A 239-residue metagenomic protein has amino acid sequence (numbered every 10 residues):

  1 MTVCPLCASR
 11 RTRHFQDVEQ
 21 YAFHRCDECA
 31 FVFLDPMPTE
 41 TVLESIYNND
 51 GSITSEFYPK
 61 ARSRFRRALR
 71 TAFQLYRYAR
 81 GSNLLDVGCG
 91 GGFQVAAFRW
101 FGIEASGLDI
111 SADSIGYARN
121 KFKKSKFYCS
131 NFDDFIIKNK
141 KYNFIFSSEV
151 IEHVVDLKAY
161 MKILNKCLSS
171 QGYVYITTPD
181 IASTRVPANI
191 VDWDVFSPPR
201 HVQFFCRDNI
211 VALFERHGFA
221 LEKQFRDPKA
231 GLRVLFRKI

Functional and structural regions predicted by a protein language model:
M1-K140, F144-S148, L157-I163, I176 (+3 more regions): Conserved N-terminal segment of class I S-adenosyl-L-methionine
E149, H153, H201: Histidine-centered divalent metal-coordination motifs
H153-V154, S183: Short glycine-rich, flexible loops that bind phosphorylated cofactors or substrates
V154-V155, L168-S170: Helix-to-beta-strand junctions that scaffold the AdoMet/dcAdoMet cofactor pocket in Class I SAM-dependent enzymes
I176-Q203, D208-L213: Short, glycine-/aromatic-enriched active-site segment of Class I SAM-dependent methyltransferases
E215-H217: Substrate-binding/catalytic lobe of Class I Rossmann-like enzymes that use SAM or dcSAM, i.e., the mid-to-C-terminal
